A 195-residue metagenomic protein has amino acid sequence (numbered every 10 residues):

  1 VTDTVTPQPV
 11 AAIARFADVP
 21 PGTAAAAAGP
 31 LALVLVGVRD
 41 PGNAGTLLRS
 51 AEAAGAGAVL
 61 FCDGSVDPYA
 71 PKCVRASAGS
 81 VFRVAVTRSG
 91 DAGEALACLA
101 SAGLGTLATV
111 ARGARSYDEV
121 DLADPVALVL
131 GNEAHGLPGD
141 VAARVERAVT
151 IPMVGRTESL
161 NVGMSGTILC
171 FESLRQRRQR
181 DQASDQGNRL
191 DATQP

Functional and structural regions predicted by a protein language model:
V1, A95-C98, E158-G163: Short, charged, surface-exposed secondary-structure boundary motifs
V1-A14: Glycine/small-residue-rich loop that forms an oxyanion/phosphate-binding "nest" at active or ligand-binding sites
V1-T4, G22-A26, A78, C98 (+2 more regions): Short secondary-structure boundary/capping segments
P9, P30-L31, P125: Conserved catalytic motifs of the protein kinase core domain
A12, E52-A54, P68-A70, R75-V81 (+1 more regions): Structured adenosyl-cofactor binding patch, chiefly the S-adenosyl-L-methionine
I13-G113: RNA substrate-binding interface of SAM-dependent RNA methyltransferases
A44, V126, G166-C170: Alpha-helical structural signal
L107-T157, N161: Active-site/ligand-binding-proximal alpha/beta "capping" segment
